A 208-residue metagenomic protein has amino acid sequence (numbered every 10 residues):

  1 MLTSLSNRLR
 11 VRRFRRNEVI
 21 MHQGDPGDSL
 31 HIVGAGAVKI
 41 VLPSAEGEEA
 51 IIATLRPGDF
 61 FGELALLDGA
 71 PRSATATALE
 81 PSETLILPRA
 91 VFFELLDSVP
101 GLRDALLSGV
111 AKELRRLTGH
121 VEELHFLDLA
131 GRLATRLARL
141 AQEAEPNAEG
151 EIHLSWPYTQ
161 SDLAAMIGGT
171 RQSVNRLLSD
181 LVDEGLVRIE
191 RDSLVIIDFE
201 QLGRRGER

Functional and structural regions predicted by a protein language model:
M1-A35: Regulatory nucleotide-sensing modules
M1-L2, A53-R115: Cyclic-nucleotide recognition modules
R10, V19, A37-L42, F60 (+1 more regions): Short beta-strand segments in beta-sandwich/barrel cores
L30, I52, T84-L85, S155 (+2 more regions): A residue-level structural signature of the nucleotidyltransferase/glycosyltransferase Rossmann-like core
A45-I52: Short alpha-helix-to-loop micro-motif enriched in aromatics/charged/Gly
L79, D97-G168: Polybasic "coupling" helices that flank or enter modular domains
L129, L140-R208: Phosphate-/nucleic-acid-contacting segments
